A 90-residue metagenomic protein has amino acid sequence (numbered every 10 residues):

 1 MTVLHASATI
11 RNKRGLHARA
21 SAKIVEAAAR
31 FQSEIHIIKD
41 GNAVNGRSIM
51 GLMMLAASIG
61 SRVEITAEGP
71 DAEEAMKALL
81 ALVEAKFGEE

Functional and structural regions predicted by a protein language model:
T2-I10: Short amphipathic
V3, M53-M54, A81: Acidic/proline-rich low-complexity IDRs
T9-I59, T66: Compact, glycine-rich, soluble single-domain proteins
S58-E90: C-terminal structural segments of small proteins and small subunits
